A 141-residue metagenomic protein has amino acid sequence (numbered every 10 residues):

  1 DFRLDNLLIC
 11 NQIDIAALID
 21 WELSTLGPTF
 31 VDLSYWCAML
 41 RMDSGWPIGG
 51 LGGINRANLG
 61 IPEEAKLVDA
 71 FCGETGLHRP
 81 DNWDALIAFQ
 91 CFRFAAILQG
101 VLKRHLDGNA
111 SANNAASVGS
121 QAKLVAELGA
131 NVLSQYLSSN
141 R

Functional and structural regions predicted by a protein language model:
D1-V31: Active-site acidic catalytic loop and adjacent metal/ATP-binding pocket of ATP-dependent phosphoryl transfer enzymes
L8-A16, H78-R79, A115, L133-R141: Conserved NTP-binding catalytic cores of kinases and kinase-like/nucleotidyltransferase enzymes across multiple kinase
T25, L59-E63, Q121: A generic short alpha-helical patch detector that favors 3-5-residue windows in or near N-terminal regions
V31-T75, Q90-G108: Active-site activation/catalytic loop segments of kinase-like enzymes and analogous catalytic loops in related
H78-Q90: All-alpha amphipathic helical-bundle segments outside canonical DNA-binding/catalytic cores that form hydrophobic
A96, G100-R141: Regulatory N- and C-terminal appendages and interdomain linkers associated with kinase/kinase-like NTP transferase
